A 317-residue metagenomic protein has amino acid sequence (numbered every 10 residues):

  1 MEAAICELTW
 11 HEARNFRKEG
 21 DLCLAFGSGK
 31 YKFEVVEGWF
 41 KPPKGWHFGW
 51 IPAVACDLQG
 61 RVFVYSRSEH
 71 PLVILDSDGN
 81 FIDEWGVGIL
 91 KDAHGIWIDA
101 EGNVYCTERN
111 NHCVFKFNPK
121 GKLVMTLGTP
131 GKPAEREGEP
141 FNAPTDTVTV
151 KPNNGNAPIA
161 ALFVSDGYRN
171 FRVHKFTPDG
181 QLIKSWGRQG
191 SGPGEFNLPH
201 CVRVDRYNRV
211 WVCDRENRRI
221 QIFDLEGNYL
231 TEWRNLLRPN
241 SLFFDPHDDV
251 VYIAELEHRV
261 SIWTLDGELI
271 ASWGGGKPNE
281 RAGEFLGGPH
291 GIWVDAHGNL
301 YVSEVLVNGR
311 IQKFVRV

Functional and structural regions predicted by a protein language model:
C6-L8, A13-V317: Eukaryotic scaffold repeat domains enriched in small/polar residues
